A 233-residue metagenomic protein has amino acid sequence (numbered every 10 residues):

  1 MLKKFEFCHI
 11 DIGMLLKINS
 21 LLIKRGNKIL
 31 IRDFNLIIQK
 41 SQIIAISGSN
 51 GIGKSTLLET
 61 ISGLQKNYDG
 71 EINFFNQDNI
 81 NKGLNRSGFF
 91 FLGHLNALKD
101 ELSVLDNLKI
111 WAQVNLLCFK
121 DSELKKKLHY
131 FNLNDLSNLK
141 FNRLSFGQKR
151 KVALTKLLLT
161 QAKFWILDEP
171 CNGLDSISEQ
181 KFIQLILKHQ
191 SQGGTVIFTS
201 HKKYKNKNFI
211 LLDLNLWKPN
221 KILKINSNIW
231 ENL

Functional and structural regions predicted by a protein language model:
S62: Helix-to-loop junction immediately C-terminal to a conserved catalytic motif
N67-S87: Conserved ABC transporter NBD signature motif
L95, D100-L117, E123: Q-loop/switch helix immediately C-terminal to the Walker
D121-S137: Conserved ABC ATPase "signature" region
K140-G147: Conserved ABC ATPase signature
L154, G193: Hydrophobic anchor residue at the start of the ABC signature
W165-E169: Catalytic Walker B motif of ABC-type/P-loop ATPase nucleotide-binding domains
